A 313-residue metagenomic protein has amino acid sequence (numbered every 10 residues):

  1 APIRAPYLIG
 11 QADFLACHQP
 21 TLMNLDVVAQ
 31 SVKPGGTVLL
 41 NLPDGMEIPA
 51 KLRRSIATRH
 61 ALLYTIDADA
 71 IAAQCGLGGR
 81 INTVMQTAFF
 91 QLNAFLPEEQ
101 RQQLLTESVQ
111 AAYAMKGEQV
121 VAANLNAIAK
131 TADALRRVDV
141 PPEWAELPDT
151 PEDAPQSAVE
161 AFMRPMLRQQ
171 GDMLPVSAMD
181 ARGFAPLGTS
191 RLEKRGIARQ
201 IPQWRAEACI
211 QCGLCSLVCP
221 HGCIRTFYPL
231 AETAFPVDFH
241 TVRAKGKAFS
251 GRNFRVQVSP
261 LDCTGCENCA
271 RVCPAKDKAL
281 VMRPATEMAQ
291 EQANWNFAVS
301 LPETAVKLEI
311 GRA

Functional and structural regions predicted by a protein language model:
A1-P165, T233-D238, V306-E309: Active-site cofactor/cluster-binding pocket
Q102, A114-C263, A270-R312: Ferredoxin-type iron-sulfur electron-transfer modules and their immediate structural context
